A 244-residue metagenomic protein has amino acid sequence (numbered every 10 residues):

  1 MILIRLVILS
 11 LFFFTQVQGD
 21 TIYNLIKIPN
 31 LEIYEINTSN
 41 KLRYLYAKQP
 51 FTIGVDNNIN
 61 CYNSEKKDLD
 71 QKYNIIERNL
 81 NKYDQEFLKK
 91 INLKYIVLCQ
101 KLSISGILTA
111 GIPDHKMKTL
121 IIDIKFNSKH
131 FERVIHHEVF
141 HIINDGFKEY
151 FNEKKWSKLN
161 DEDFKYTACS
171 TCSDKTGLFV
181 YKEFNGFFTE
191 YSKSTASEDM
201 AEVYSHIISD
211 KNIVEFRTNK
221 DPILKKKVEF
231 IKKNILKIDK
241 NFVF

Functional and structural regions predicted by a protein language model:
M1-D20: Classical Sec-dependent N-terminal signal peptides that target proteins to the secretory pathway
F12, I76-F87, I143, I208 (+1 more regions): Hydrophobic, Leu/Ile/Phe/Ala-enriched alpha-helical segments that form helix-helix packing faces
D20-D70, L98-K101, A168-Y181, S197-D199 (+2 more regions): Non-catalytic architectural context of zinc metalloproteases
D20-Y23, L80-Y83, E153: An N-terminal domain-start capping segment
I53-H115: Auxiliary, metal-adjacent structural segments of Zn-dependent hydrolase domains
N92-F244: Active-site-flanking segments in enzyme catalytic domains
